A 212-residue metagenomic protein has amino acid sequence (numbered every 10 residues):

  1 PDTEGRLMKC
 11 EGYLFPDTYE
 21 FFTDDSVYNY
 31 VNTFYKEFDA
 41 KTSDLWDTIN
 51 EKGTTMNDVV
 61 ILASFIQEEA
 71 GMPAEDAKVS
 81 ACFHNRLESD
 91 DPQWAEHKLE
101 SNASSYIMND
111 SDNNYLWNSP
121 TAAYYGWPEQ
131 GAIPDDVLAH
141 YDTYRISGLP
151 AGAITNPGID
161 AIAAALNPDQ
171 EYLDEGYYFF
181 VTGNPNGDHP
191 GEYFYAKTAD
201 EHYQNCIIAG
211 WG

Functional and structural regions predicted by a protein language model:
P1-G212: Bacterial extracytoplasmic/cell-wall-associated proteins, especially those involved in peptidoglycan
